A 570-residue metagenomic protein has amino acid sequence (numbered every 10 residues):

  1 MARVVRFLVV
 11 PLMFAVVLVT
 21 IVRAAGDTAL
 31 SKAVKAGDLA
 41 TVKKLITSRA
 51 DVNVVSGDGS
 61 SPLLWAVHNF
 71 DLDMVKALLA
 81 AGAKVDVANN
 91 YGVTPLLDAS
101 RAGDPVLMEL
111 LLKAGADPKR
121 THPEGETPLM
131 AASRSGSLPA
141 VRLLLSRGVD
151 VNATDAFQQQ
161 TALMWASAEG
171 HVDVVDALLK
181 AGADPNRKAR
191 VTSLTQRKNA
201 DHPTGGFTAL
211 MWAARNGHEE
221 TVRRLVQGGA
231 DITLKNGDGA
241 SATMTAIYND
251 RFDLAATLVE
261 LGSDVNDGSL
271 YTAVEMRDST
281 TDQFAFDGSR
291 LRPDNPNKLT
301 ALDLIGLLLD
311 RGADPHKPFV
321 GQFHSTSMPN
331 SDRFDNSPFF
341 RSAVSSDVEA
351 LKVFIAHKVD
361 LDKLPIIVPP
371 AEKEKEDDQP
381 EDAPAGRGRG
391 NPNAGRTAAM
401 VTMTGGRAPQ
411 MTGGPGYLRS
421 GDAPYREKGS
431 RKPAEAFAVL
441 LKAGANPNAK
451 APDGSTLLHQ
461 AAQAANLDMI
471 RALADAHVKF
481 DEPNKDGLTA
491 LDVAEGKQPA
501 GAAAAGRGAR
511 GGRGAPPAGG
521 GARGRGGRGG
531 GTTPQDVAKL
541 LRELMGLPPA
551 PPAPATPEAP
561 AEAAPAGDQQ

Functional and structural regions predicted by a protein language model:
M1-P11: Bacterial N-terminal signal peptides that target proteins for export
V9-V19: Bacterial N-terminal signal peptides
A25-K32, V55-P62, A88-T94, T121-T127 (+11 more regions): Ankyrin-repeat boundary/"N-cap" motif
G26-K44: Short N-terminal segments immediately surrounding and downstream of signal-peptide cleavage
K32-A36, W65-D71, D98-D104, A131-S137 (+11 more regions): Ankyrin repeat A-helix N-terminal signature
T41, D73-M74, V106-L107, P139-A140 (+8 more regions): Conserved ankyrin/ankyrin-like repeat signature
I46-D51, K76-K84, E109-D117, R142-D150 (+8 more regions): Ankyrin repeat domain, specifically the short helix-to-loop turn at the C-terminus of the second helix of each repeat
R290-D294, A371-R396, T404-R407, M411 (+3 more regions): Disordered, low-complexity segments in secreted/periplasmic proteins that are enriched in proline
